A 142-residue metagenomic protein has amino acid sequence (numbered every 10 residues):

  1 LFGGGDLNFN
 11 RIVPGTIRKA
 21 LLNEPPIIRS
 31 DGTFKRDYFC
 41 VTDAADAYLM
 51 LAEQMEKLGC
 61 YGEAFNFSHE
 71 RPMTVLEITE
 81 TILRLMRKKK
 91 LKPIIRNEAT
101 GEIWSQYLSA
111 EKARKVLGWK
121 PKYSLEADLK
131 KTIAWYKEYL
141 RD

Functional and structural regions predicted by a protein language model:
L1-R11: Flexible, glycine-rich beta-alpha linker
A20-D142: C-terminal substrate-binding subdomain of Rossmann-fold SDR/epimerase-dehydratase oxidoreductases
